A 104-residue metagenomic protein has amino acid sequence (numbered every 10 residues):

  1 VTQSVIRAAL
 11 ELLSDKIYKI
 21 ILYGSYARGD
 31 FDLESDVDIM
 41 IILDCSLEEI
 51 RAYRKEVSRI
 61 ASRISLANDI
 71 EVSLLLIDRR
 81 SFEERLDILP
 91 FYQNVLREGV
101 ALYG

Functional and structural regions predicted by a protein language model:
V1-K19, A27-L33, D44-G104: Catalytic core of pol beta-like nucleotidyltransferases
V37-I42: Short beta-strand->loop micro-motif that forms the acidic, two-metal-ion catalytic signature in nucleotide-processing
